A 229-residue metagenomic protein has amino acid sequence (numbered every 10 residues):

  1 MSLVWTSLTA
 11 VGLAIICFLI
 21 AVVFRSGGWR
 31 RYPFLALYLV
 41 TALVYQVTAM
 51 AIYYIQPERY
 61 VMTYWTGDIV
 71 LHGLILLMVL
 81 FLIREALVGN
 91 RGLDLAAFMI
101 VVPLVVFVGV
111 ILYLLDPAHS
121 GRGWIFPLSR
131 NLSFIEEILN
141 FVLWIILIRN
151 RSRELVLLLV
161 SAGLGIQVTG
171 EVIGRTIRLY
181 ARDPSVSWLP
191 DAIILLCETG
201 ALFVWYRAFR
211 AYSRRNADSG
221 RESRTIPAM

Functional and structural regions predicted by a protein language model:
L3-A14, P57-R84, I100-L104, P190-L202: Individual alpha-helical transmembrane segments in multi-pass integral membrane proteins
I16-R25, M50-E58, G67-F98, G109-A118 (+1 more regions): Internal transmembrane alpha-helix with an interfacial aromatic "cap," most often the third helix
I16-V22, L112-L114, F134-L158, A208: Alpha-helical transmembrane segments in multipass membrane proteins, preferentially the mid-helix core
R31, G123-S129, I145-T169: Membrane-helix boundary/juxtamembrane motif in polytopic membrane proteins
F34-I52, L71, A162-I177: Hydrophobic alpha-helical transmembrane segments of multi-pass membrane proteins
V44-G67, R178-V186: Helix-loop junctions on the outward
A51, V108-P117, Q167-P184: Hydrophobic alpha-helical transmembrane segments in multi-pass integral membrane proteins
R178, R182-R210: Membrane-interface transmembrane-helix boundary segments in multi-pass integral membrane proteins
